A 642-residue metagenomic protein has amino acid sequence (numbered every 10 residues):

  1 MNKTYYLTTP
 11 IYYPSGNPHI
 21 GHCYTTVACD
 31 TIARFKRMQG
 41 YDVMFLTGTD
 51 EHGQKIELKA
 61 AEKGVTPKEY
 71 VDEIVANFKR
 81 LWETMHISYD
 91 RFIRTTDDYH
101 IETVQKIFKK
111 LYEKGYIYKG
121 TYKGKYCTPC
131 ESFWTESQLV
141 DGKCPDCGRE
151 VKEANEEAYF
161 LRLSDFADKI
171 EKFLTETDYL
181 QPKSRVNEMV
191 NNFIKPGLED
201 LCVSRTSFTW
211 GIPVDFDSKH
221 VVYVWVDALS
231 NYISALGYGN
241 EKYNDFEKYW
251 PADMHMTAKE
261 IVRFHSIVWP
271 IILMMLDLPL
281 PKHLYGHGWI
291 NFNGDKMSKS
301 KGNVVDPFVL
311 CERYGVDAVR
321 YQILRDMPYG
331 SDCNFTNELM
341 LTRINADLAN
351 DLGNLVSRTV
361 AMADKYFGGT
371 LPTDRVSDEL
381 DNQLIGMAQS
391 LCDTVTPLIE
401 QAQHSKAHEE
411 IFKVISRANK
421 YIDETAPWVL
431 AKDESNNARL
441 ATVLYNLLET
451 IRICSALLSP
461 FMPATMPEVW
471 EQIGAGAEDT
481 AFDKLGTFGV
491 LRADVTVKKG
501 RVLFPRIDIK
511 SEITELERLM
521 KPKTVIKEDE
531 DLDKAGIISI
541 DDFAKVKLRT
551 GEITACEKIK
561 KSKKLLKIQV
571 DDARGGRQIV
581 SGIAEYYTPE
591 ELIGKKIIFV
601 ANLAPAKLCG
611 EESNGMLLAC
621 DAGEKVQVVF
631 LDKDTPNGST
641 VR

Functional and structural regions predicted by a protein language model:
M1-N2, F35-D42, K63, P67 (+8 more regions): Secondary-structure transition/capping motifs at alpha-helix termini and the adjoining loop/turn into the next element
M1-T47, Y99-T103, E153-K365, E409-I411: Structured secondary-structure scaffolds
N2-I74, I93-F108, E113, C130 (+6 more regions): N-terminal catalytic cores of NTP/NDP-binding nucleotidyl/phosphoryl-transfer enzymes
A76-S88: A glycine-rich helix N-cap at a beta->alpha junction
K114-A167, E171: Cys/His-rich short segments
K119, D326, S331, L339-V376 (+2 more regions): Helix-rich, typically C-terminal accessory recognition domains appended to large enzymatic cores
V469, I473-D542: Intrinsic disorder at enzyme termini
T524-R642: Phosphate-backbone binding interfaces of nucleic-acid-interacting proteins
